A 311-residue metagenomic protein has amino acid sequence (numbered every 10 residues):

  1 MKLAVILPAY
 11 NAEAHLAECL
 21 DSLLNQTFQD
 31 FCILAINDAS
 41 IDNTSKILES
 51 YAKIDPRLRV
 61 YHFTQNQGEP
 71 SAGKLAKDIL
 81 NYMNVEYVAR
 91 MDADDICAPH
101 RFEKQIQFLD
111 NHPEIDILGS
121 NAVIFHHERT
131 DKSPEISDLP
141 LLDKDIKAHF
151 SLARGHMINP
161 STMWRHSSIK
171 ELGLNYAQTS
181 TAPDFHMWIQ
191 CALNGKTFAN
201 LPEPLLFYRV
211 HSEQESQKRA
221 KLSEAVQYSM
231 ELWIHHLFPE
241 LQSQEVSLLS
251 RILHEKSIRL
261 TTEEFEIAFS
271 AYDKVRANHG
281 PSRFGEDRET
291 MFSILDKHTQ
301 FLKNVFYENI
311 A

Functional and structural regions predicted by a protein language model:
M1-L3, L24-A35, N43, P56-R59: Short loop->beta transition adjacent to catalytic acidic/histidine clusters or analogous donor-positioning motifs
A12-N25: Short, well-formed alpha-helical segments that are part of the catalytic scaffolds of diverse glycosyltransferases
S22, N37-K46, Q65, D92: A conserved acidic beta->alpha catalytic loop
N43, D95-F108: Acidic donor-binding/catalytic loop of UDP-sugar-dependent glycosyltransferases, especially processive GT2
R57, Q67-D78, K104-G173: Flexible acidic/His/Gly-enriched loops in nucleotide-sugar-dependent glycosyltransferase catalytic domains
N81, S120, P140-L232, E240-L248: Conserved nucleotide-sugar donor-binding catalytic segment
V88: Short aromatic/hydrophobic "clamp" motif used to bind/position activated sugar donors
H186, L193, F198, V210-A311: C-terminal subregions of glycosyltransferases and related glycan-biosynthesis enzymes
